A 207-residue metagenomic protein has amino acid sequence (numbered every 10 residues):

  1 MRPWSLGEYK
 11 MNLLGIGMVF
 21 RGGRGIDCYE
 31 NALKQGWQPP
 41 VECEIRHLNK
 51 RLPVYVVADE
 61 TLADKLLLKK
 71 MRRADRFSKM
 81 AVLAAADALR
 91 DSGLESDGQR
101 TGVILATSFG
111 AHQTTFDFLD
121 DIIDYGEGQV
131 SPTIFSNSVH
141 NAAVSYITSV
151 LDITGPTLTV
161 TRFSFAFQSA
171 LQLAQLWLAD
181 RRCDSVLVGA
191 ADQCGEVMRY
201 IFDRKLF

Functional and structural regions predicted by a protein language model:
M1-P156, Q168, L176-A179, A191-G195 (+1 more regions): Conserved "HGTGT" condensation-loop signature of ketosynthase/thiolase-family condensing enzymes that catalyze
T159-F165: Short beta->alpha junction loops
L173: Internal active-site segments that recognize and position negatively charged phosphoryl groups and nucleotide moieties
R182-D184: Short, high-confidence coil segments that cap the C-terminus of an alpha-helix and link into the following beta-strand
L187: Short aromatic-hydrophobic micro-motifs that form the base-stacking/packing surface for donor nucleotide recognition
